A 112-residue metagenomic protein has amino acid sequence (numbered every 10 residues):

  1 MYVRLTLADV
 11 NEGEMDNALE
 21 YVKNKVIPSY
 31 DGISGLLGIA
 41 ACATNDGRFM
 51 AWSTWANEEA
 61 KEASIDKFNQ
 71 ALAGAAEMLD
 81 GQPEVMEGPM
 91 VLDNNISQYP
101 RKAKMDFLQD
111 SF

Functional and structural regions predicted by a protein language model:
M1-M50, A56-Q70, A76-F112: Short S/T/G/P-rich N-terminal loop/turn motif that feeds into the first structured element of a domain
